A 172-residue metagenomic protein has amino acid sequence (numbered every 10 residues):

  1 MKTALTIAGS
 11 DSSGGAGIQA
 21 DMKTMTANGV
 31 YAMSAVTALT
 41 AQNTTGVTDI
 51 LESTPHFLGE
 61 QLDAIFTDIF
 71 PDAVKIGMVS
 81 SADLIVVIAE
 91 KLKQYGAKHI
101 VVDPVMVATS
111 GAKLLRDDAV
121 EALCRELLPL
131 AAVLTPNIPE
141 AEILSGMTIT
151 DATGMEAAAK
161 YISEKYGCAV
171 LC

Functional and structural regions predicted by a protein language model:
K2-T6, M22-T109, K113: Conserved N-terminal subdomain of the carbohydrate kinase-like
A8-G14: Short, glycine-rich nucleotide/cofactor-binding loops
G14-M22: Short glycine/serine/threonine-rich phosphate/pyrophosphate-binding segments that cradle anionic phosphate groups
G15, A82, A152: Loop/helix-junction capping segments adjacent to catalytic residues or to phosphate/diphosphate-binding pockets
D117-C172: Conserved phosphate/ATP/ADP-binding segment of small-molecule kinases
